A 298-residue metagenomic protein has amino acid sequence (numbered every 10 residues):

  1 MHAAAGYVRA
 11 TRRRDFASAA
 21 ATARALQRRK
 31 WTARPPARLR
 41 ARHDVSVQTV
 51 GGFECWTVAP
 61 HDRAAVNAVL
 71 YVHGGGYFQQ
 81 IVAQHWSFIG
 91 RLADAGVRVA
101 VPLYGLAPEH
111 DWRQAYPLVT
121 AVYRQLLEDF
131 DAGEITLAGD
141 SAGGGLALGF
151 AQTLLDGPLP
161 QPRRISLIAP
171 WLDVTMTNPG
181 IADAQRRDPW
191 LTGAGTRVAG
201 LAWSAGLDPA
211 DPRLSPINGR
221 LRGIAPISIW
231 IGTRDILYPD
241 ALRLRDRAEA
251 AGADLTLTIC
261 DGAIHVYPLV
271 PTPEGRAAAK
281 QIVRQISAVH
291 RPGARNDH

Functional and structural regions predicted by a protein language model:
M1-H61, R291-H298: A glycine/proline-hinged amphipathic helix-loop "lid/cap" segment that gates access to hydrophobic ligand pockets
V50-H298: Alpha/beta-hydrolase superfamily serine-hydrolase fold, recognizing
